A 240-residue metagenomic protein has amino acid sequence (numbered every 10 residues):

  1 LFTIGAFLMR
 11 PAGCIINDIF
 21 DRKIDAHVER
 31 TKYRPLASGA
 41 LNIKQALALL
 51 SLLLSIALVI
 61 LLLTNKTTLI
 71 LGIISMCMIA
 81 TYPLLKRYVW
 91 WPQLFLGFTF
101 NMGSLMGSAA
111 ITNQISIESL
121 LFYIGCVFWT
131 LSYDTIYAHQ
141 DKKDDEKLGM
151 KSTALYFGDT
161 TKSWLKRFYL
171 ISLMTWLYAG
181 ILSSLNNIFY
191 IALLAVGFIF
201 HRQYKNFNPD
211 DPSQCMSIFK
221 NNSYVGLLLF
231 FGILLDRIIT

Functional and structural regions predicted by a protein language model:
L1, K66-I79, Q93-L148, D159-T175 (+3 more regions): Functional transmembrane core segments of multi-pass inner-membrane proteins
L1-A6, R22-G72, K147-N187, I191: Multi-pass membrane catalytic core of lipid/isoprenoid biosynthesis enzymes
I4, P11, T31-I117, L121 (+3 more regions): Intramembrane alpha-helical segments
L8-I24: Juxtamembrane transmembrane-helix boundary signature
A12, I16, S132-I136, F200 (+1 more regions): Hydrophobic/aromatic residues in alpha-helical transmembrane segments
A26, K143-D144, P212-S217: Short, Lys/Arg-enriched, Gly/Pro-containing loop segments at transmembrane-helix junctions of multi-pass membrane
M174, Y178-T240: Extended hydrophobic alpha-helices typical of membrane-associated regions
